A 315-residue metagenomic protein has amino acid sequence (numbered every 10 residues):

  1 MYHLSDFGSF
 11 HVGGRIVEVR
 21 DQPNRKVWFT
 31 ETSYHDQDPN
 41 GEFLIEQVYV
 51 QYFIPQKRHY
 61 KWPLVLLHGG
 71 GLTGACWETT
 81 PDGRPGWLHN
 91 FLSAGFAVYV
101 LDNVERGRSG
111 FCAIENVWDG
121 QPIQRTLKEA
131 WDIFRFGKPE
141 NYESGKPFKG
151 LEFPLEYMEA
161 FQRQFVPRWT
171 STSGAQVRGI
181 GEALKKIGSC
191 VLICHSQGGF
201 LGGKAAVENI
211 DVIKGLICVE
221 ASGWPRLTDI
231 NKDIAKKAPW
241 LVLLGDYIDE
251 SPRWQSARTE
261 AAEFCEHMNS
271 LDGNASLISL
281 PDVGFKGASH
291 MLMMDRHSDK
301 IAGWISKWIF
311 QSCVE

Functional and structural regions predicted by a protein language model:
M1-H59: N-terminal cap/lid segment of alpha/beta-hydrolase-fold proteins
Y60-G70: Short beta-strand element of the alpha/beta-hydrolase
G74-G86, W254: The serine-hydrolase catalytic nucleophile loop
R84-G110: Conserved alpha/beta-hydrolase
T170-V191: Conserved acidic catalytic loop of the alpha/beta-hydrolase fold
I193-G202: Gly/Ala-rich beta-loop-alpha elbow adjacent to hydrolase catalytic centers
C218-L280: The feature captures the conserved acid-bearing segment of alpha/beta-hydrolase catalytic domains
V283-G287, M291-E315: Catalytic active-site module of serine/aspartate enzymes centered on a nucleophile-bearing elbow/loop
